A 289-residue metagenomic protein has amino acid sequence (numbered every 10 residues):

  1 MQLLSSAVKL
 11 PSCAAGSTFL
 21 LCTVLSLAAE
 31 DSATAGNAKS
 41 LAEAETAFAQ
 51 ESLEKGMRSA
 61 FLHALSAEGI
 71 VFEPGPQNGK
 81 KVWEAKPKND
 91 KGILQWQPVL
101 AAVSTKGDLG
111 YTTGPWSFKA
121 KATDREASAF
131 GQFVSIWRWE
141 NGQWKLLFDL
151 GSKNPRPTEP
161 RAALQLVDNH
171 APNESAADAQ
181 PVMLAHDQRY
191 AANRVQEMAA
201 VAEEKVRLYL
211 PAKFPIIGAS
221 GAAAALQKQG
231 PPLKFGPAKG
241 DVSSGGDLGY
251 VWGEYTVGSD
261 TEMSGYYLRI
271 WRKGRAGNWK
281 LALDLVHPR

Functional and structural regions predicted by a protein language model:
M1-L10: N-terminal secretory signal peptides that target proteins for export/translocation
C13-S26: Bacterial N-terminal signal peptides
A28-A64, R125, K145-F148, K153-Q196 (+1 more regions): Short, low-complexity N-terminal intrinsically disordered segments enriched in polar/charged residues
T34-A47, E51-L65, I70-V103, D108: An N-terminus-focused feature that recognizes amino-terminal "leader" regions
F48, L109-T113, F130, V134-W137 (+6 more regions): Short, structured motif recognition centered on aromatic/hydrophobic residues
E54-G75, K80-K81, A192-A212, I216-S220: Short, well-ordered alpha-helical segments enriched in acidic and aromatic residues
E84-E126, A222-S264: Surface-exposed, charged secondary-structure patches
F130-Q165, S264-R289: Short beta-strand edge/turn micro-motifs at domain boundaries
